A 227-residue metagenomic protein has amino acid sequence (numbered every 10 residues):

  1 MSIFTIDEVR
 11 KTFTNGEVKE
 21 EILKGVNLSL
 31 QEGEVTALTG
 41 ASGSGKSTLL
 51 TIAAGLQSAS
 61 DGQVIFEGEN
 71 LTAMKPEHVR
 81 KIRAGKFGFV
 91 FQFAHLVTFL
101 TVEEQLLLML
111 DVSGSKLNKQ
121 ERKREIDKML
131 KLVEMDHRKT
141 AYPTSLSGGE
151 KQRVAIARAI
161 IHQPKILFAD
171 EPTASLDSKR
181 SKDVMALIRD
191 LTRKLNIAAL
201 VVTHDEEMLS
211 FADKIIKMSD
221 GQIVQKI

Functional and structural regions predicted by a protein language model:
T39-A41: The feature captures the beta-strand-to-loop junction immediately N-terminal to the Walker
A54: Helix-to-loop junction immediately C-terminal to a conserved catalytic motif
G62-N70: Conserved ABC transporter NBD signature motif
L100-M109: Short coil-to-helix segment of the ABC ATPase nucleotide-binding domain corresponding to the Q-loop/switch region
A141-L146, E150: Conserved ABC ATPase signature
I161-K165: A short, proline-enriched helix->beta-strand linker immediately N-terminal to the Walker B motif in ABC-type P-loop
L167-D170: Catalytic Walker B motif of ABC-type/P-loop ATPase nucleotide-binding domains
